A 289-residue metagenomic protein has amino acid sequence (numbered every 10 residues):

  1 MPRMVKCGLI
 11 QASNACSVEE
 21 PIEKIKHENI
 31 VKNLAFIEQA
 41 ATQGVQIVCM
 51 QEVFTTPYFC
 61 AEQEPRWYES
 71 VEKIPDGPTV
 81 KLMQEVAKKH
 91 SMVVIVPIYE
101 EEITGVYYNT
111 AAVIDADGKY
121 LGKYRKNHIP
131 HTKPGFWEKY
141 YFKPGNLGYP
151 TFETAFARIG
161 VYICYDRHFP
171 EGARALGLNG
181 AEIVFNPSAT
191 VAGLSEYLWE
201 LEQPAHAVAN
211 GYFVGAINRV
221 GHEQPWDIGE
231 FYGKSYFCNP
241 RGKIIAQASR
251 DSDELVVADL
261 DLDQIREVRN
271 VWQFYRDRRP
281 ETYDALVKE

Functional and structural regions predicted by a protein language model:
C7, V113-L121, C238-A246: Short, glycine-anchored, charge-dense loop/turn motifs used at functional sites
S13-H27, W137-E138: Acidic/histidine-rich helix-loop elements that form or flank divalent-metal/phosphate-binding sites at the catalytic
I22-D117, K123, T190-A209: Cys-nucleophile CN-hydrolase/nitrilase-fold catalytic domain and related Cys-dependent amidase chemistry that acts on
E72, E85, E102-E182, A192-A205 (+1 more regions): Active-site catalytic loop in hydrolytic enzyme cores
P75-I95, R158, C164-L255: CN hydrolase (nitrilase-like) catalytic-core segments centered on the catalytic cysteine and neighboring Lys/Glu
V96-I98, T110-V113, P150, S235-F237 (+1 more regions): Short beta-strand scaffold segments in enzyme catalytic cores
T110, K123-R125, N186, Q247 (+1 more regions): Residue-level detector of high-confidence beta-strand sites
I265-E289: A conserved C-terminal secondary-structure "cap"
